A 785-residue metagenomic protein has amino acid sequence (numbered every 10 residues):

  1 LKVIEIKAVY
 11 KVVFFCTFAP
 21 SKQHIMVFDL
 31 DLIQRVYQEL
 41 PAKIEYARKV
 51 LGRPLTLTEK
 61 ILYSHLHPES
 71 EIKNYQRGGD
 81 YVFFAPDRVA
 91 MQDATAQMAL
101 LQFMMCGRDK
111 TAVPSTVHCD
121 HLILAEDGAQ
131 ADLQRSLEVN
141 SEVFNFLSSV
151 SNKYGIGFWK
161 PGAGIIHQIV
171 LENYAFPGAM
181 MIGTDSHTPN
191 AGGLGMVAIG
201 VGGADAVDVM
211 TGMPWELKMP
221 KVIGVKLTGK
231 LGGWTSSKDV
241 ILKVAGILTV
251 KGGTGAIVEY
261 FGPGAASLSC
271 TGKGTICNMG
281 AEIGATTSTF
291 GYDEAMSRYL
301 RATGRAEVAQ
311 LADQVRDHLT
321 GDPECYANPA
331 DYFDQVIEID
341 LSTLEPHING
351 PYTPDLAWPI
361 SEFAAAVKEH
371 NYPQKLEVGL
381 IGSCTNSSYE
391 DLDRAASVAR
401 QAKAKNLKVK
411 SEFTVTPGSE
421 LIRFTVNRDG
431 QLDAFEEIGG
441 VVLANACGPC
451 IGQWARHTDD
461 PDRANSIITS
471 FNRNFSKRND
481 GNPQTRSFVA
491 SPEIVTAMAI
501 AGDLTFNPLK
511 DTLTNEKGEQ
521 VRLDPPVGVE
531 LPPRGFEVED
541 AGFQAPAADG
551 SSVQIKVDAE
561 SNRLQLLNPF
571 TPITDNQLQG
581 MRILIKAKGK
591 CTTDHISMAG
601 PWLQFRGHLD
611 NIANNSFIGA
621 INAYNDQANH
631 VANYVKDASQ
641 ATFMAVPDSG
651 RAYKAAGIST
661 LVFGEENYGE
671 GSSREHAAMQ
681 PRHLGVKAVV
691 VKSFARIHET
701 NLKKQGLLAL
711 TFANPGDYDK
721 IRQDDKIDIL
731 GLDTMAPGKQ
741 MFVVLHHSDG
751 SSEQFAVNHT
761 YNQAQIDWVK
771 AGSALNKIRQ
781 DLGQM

Functional and structural regions predicted by a protein language model:
E5, K11-K22: Short, positively charged and aromatic/hydrophobic N-terminal segments
T17, L513-E530, H698-W768, L775-I778 (+1 more regions): Acidic, glycine-rich flexible loop/linker segments
F28-D29, D93, F176-Q310, N406-L407 (+4 more regions): Mobile "lid/hinge" segments at catalytic clefts and subdomain interfaces of large enzymes
I33-V36, L40-P220, G607-V662, N667-G669: Long, structured ligand/cofactor-binding scaffold of large enzymes
Q134-E138, V143, S148-N152, I156-G183 (+10 more regions): Accessory "access/gating" subregions that flank catalytic or transport cores
F261-S267, R651, A655-F694: Extracellular/luminal Protease-associated
P492, P525-D648: Long, charge-dense accessory insertions within large macromolecular proteins
